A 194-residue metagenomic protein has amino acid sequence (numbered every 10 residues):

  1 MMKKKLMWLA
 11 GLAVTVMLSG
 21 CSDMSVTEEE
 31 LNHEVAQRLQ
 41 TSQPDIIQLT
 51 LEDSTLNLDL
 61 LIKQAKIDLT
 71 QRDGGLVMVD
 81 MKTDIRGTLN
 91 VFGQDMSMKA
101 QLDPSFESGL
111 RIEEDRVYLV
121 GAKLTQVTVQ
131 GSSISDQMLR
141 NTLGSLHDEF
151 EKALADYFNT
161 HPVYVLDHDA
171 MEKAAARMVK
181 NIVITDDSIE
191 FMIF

Functional and structural regions predicted by a protein language model:
M1-L9: Bacterial N-terminal signal peptides that target proteins for export
C21-F194: Extracellular/lumenal and peripheral-membrane lipid-interaction modules
